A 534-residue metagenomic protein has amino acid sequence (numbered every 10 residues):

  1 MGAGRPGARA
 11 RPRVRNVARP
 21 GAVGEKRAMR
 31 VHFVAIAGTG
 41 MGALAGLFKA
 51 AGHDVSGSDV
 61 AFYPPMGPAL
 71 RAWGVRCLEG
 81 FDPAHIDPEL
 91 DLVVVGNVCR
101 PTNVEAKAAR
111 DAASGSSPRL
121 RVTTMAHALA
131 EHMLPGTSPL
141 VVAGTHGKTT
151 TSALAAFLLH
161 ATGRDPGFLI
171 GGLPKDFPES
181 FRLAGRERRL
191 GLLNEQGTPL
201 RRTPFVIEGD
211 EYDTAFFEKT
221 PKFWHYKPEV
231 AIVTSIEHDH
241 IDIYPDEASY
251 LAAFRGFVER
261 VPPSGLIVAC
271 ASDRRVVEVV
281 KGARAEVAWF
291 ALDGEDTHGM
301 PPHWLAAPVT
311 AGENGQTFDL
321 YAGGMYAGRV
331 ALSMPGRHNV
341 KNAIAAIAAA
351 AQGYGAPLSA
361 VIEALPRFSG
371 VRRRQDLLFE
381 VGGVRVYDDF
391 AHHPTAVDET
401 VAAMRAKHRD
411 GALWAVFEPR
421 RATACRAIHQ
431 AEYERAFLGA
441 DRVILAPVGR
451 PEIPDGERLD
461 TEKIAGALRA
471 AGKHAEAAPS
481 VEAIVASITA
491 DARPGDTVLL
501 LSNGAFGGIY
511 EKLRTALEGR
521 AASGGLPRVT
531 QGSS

Functional and structural regions predicted by a protein language model:
G2-G7, R13-C77, P88-V93, D111-R119 (+7 more regions): ATP-dependent carboxylate-amine ligase
G38-T39, C99-R100, K148, R274 (+2 more regions): Gly/Ser/Thr-rich loops at beta-strand to alpha-helix junctions that form or flank small-molecule/cofactor-binding
A45, F318-L320, V330: Short beta-strand motif preference
L47-A50, R71, H85-P88, N97 (+5 more regions): Phosphate-binding loop of NTP-binding sites
D59-V60, L78-D82, T123-A130, L169-L173 (+4 more regions): Beta-strand->loop->alpha-helix junctions that form or flank phosphate-binding loops in nucleotide-handling enzymes
V60-Y63, F81-P83, N97-R100, A271-R275 (+1 more regions): Short, polar loop motifs at secondary-structure junctions
P135-L140, L292, A322-L332, F379-V384: Glycine/charged-rich beta-loop-alpha catalytic/anionic-binding loops adjacent to active sites
F205, T310-Y326: Acidic-glycine-rich active-site phosphate/pyrophosphate-binding loop
